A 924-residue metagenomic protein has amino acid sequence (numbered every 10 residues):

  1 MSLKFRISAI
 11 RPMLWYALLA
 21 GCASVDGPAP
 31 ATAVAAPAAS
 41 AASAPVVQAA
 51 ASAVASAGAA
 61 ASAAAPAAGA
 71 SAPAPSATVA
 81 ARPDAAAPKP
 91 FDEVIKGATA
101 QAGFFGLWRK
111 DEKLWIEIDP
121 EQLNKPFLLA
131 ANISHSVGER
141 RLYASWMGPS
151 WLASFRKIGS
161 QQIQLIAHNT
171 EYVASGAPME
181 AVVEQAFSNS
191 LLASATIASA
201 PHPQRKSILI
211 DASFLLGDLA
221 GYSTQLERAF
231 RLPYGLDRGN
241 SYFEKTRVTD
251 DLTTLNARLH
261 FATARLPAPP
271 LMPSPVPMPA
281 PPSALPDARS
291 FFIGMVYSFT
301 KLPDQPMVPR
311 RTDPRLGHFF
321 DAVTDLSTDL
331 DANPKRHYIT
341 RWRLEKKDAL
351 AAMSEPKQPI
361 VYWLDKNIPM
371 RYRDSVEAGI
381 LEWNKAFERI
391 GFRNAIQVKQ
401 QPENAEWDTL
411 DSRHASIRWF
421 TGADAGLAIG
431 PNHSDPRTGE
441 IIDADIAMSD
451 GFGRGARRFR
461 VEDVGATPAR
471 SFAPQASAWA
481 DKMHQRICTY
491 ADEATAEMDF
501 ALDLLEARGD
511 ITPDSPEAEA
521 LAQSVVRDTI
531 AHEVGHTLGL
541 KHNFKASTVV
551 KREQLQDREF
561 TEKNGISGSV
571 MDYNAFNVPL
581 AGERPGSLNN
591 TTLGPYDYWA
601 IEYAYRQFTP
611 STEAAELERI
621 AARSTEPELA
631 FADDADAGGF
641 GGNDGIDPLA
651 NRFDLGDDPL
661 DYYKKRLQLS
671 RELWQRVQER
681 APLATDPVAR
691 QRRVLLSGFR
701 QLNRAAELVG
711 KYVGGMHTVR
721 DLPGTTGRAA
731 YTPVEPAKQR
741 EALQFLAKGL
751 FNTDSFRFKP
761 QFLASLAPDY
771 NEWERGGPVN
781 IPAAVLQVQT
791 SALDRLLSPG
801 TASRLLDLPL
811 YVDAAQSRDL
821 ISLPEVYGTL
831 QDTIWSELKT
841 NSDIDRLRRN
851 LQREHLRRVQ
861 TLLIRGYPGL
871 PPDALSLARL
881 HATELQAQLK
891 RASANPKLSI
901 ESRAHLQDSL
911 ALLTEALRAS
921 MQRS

Functional and structural regions predicted by a protein language model:
M1-S8: N-terminal secretory signal peptides that target proteins for export/translocation
S8-Y16: Sec-dependent N-terminal signal peptides
L18-G21: C-terminal motif of bacterial Sec signal peptides marking the signal peptidase cleavage site
V25-L114, D119-I368, E377, A386 (+11 more regions): Auxiliary tRNA-acceptor-end handling modules of aminoacyl-tRNA synthetases
D374-L381, K385, A520, S524 (+4 more regions): Solvent-exposed, polar/charged alpha-helical surfaces in well-ordered, non-transmembrane soluble domains, broadly
L381-F392, G422, G535-H536, L540 (+2 more regions): Sec-exported extracytoplasmic/periplasmic mature domains
Q400-T421, S524-L580: The catalytic-center signature of Zn2+-dependent metalloproteases
P516-L521, A546-S924: Conserved catalytic/binding loops enriched for acidic/polar residues
